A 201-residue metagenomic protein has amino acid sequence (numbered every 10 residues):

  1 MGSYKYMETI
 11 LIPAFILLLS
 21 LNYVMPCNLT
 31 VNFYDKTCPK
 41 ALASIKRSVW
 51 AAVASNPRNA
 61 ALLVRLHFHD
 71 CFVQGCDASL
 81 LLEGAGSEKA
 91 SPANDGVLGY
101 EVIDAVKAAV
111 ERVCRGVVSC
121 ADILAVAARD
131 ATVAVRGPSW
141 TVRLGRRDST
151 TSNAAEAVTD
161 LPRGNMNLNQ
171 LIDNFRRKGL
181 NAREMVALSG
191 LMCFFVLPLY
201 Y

Functional and structural regions predicted by a protein language model:
G2-Y201: Folded extracytoplasmic luminal domains of secretory or organellar precursors
